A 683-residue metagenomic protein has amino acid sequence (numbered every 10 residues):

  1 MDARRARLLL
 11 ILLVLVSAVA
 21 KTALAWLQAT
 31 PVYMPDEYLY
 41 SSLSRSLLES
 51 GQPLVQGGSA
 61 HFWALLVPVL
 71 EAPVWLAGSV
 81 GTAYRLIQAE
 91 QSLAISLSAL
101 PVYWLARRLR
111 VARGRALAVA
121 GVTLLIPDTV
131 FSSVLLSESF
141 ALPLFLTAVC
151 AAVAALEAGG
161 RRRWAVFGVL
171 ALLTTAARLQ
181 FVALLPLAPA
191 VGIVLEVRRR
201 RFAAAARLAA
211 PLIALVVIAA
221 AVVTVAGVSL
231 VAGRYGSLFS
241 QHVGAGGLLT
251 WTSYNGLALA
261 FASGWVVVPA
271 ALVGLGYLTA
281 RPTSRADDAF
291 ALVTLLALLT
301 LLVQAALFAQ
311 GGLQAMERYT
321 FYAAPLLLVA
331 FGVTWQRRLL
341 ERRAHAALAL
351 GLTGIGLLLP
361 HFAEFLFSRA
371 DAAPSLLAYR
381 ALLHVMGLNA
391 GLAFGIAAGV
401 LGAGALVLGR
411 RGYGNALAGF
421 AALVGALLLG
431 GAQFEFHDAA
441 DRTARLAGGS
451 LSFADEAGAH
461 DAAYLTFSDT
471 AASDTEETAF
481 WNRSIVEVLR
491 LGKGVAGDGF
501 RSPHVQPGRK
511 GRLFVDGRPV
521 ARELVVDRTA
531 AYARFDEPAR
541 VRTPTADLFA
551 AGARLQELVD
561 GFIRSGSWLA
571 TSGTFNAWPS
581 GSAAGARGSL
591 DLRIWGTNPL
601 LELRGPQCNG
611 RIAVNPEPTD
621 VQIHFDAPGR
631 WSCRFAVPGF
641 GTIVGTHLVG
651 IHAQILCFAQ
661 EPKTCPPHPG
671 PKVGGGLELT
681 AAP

Functional and structural regions predicted by a protein language model:
R4, L257-A291, L295, L327-Q336 (+2 more regions): Hydrophobic, aromatic-rich transmembrane alpha-helices and their immediate juxtamembrane boundary segments
L15, A89-R110, T147: Transmembrane-helix motifs of polytopic, lipid-linked glycan transferases
L24, F181, L185, A190-A280 (+2 more regions): Membrane-lumen/periplasm interface segments of specific transmembrane helices in polyprenyl phosphate-linked
W26-Y38, E49-A72, L76-A77, R85-Q88 (+1 more regions): Membrane-proximal lumenal/periplasmic loop motifs of glycosylation machinery
A60, S133-A141: Short acidic/glycine- and proline-prone juxtamembrane loop motifs at membrane-interface regions of multi-pass membrane
L109, A148-W164: Membrane-interface transmembrane helices that cradle and orient dolichyl/undecaprenyl
V119-G121, R163-R178, P189-A190, L215: Membrane-interface alpha helices of multi-pass inner-membrane proteins
K493-P683: C-terminal luminal/periplasmic domains and tails of membrane-associated envelope-modifying transferases
